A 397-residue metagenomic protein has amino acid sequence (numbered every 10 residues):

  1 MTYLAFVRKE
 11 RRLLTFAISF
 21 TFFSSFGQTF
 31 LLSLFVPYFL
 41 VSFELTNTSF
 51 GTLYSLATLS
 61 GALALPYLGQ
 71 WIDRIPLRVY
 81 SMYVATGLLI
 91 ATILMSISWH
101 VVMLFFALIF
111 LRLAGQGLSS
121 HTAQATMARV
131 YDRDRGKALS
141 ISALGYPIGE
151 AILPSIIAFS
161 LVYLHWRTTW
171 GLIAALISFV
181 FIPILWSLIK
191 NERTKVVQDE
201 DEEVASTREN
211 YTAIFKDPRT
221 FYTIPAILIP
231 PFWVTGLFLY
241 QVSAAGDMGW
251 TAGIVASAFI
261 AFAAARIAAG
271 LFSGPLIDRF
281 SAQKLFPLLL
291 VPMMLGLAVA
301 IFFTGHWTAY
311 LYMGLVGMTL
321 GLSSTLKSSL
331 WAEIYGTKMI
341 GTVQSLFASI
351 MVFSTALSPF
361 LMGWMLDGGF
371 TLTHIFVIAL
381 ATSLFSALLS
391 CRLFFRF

Functional and structural regions predicted by a protein language model:
L13-P37, F43-N47, L65-L68, L237-V242 (+1 more regions): Extracytoplasmic
F22, V102-L118, T308-L322: Hydrophobic core of transmembrane alpha-helices in multi-pass small-molecule transporters, especially MFS/SLC-type
L32-V36, P218-I260, A264-G270: Extracytoplasmic gate region of multi-pass secondary transporters
L63-V101: Conserved MFS/SLC helix-loop-helix module at the cytosolic interface between two early adjacent transmembrane helices
A64-P76, A269-S281, L366-D367: Helix-to-loop junctions at the C-terminal end of transmembrane segments in multipass secondary transporters
I109-L144, G336: Cytoplasmic helix-loop-helix junction between adjacent transmembrane helices in 12-TM secondary transporters
S142, Y146-E192: Helix-loop-helix hairpin linking two adjacent transmembrane segments in secondary transporters
I277-L330: C-terminal transmembrane helical hairpin of 12-TM major facilitator-type secondary transporters
